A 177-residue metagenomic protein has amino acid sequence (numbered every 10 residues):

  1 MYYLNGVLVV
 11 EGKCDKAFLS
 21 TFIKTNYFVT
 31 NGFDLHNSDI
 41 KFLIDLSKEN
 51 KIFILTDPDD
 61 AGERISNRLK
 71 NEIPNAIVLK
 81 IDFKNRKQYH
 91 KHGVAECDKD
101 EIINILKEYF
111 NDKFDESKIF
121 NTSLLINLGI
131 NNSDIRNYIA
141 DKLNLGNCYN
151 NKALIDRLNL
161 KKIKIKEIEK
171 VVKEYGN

Functional and structural regions predicted by a protein language model:
M1-E11, A17-S20, K24, F28: Glycine-rich, flexible N-terminal cofactor/catalytic loop recognition
Y2, T21, T25, F33 (+1 more regions): TOPRIM fold recognition
E11-G12, D57: Cofactor-binding loop segments of dinucleotide-utilizing enzymes, especially the Rossmann-like FAD- and NAD(P)+-binding
C14-D15, R64: Short Gly/charged-rich anion-binding patches and loops
